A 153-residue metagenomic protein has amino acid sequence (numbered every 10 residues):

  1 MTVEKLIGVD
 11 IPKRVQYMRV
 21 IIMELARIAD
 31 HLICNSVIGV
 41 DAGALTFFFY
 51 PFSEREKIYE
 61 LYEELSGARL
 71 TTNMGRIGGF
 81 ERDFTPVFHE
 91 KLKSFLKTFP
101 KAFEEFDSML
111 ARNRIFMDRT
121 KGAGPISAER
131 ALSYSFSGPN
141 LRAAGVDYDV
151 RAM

Functional and structural regions predicted by a protein language model:
M1-M153: Active-site bordering "gate/hinge" segments that shape substrate access to catalytic or cofactor-binding pockets
